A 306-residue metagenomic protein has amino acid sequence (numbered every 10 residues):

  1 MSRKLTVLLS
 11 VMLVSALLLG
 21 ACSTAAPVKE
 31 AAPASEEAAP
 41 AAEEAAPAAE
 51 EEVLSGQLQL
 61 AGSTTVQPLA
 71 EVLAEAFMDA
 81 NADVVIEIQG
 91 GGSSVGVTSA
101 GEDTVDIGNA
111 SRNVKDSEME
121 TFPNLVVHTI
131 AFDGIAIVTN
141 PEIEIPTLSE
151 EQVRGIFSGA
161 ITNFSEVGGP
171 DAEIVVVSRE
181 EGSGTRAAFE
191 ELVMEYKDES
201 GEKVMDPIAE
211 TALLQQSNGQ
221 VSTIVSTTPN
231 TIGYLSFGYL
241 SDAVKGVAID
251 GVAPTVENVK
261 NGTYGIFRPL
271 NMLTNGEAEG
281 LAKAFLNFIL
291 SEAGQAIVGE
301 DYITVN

Functional and structural regions predicted by a protein language model:
M1-G20: Sec-dependent bacterial lipoprotein signal peptides
L8, L19-A32, E36: Bacterial lipoprotein signal-peptidase II cleavage site
S23-A26, A45-N306: Exported/periplasmic ABC-transporter solute-binding proteins
A32-A34, A38-A48: Long, intrinsically disordered low-complexity tandem-repeat segments
